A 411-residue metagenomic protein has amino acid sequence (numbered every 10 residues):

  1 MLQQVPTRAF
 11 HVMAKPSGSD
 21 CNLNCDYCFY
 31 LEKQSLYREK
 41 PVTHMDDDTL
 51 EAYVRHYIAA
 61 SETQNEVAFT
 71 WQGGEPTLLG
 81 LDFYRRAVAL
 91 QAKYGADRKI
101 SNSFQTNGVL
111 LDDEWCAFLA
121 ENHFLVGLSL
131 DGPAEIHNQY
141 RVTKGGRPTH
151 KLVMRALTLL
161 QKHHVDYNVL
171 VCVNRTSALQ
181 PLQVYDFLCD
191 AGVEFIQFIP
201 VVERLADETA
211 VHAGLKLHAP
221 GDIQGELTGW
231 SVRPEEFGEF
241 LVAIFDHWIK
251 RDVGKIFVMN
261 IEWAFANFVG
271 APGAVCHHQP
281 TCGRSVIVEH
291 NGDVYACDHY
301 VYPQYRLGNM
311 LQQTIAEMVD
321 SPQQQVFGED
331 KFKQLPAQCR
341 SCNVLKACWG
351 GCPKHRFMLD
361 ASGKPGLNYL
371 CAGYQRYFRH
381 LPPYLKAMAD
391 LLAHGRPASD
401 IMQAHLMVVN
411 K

Functional and structural regions predicted by a protein language model:
M1-L2, N291-D293, Y302-Y305, M310 (+1 more regions): Radical SAM enzyme core and accessory elements
M1-T7, D186: Long, charge-rich, low-complexity alpha-helical segments
T7-D48: Canonical Radical SAM [4Fe-4S] cluster-binding loop centered on the CxxxCxxC motif and its immediate flanking residues
V12-K15, A68-G74, S101-T106, V258-N260: Extended hydrophobic secondary-structure segments that form protein cores and membrane-embedded regions
P16-N24, E75-L78, C282, C339-S341 (+1 more regions): Cysteine-centered iron-sulfur cluster-binding motifs in ferredoxin-type domains/subunits of redox enzymes
L50, V54-T70, L79-E226: Radical SAM/AdoMet-radical enzyme domain recognition
L188-I199, L205-F257, G273-C276, T281-V294 (+1 more regions): C-terminal scaffold of the Radical SAM
S231-F268, H299-N343: C-terminal accessory region of radical SAM enzymes
